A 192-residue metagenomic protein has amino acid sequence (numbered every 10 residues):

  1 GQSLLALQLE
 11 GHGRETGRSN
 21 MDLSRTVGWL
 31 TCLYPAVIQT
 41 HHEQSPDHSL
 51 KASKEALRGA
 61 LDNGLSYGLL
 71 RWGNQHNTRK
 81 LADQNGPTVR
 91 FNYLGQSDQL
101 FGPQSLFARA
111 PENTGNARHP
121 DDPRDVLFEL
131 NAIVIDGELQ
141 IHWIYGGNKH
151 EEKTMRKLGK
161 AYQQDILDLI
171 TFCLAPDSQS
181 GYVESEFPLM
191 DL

Functional and structural regions predicted by a protein language model:
G1-N116, G147-E151, A175, Q179-Y182: His-Asp-centered acyl/peptidyl-transfer active-site segments
Q2-S3, P87, V126, G137-L139: Residue-level signal for beta-strand positions within conserved beta-sheet cores that form or flank
W29, L33, A52, A56 (+3 more regions): Generic recognition of well-ordered alpha-helical segments
D47, K51, H119-G137, L174-L192: AMP-binding/adenylate-forming domain of the ANL superfamily
A60-D62, R71, T154-L192: A short N-terminal helical cap/helix-turn-helix that marks the beginning of AMP-binding/adenylate-forming
A132-T154, G159: Histidine-centered acyl-transfer/condensation active-site motif and its immediate structural neighborhood
